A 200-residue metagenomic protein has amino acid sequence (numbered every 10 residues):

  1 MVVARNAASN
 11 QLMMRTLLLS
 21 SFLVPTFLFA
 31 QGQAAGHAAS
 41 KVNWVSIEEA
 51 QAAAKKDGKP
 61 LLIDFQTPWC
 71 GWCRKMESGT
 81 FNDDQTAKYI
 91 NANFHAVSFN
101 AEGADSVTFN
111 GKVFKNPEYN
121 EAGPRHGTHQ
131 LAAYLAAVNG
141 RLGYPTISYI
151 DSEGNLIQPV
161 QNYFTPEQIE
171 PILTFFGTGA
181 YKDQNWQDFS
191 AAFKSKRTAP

Functional and structural regions predicted by a protein language model:
M1-A35: Bacterial Sec-dependent N-terminal signal peptides
Q31-A39, K55, G140-R141, D151-P200: Non-globular targeting/processing and membrane-anchoring segments
N43-P60, I90: A short beta-strand-turn-helix
D57-G71, A96: Short active-site neighborhood of thiol/selenol oxidoreductases, capturing the structured segment around
T67-W72, T80, A101-S106, G154-L156 (+1 more regions): Solvent-exposed loop/turn segments at secondary-structure junctions within structured extracellular/periplasmic domains
G71-R74, S148: Cys/His/Pro-rich metal-binding microdomains
R74-Y89: Typically the conserved alpha-helix immediately C-terminal to a functionally engaged Cys/Sec in thioredoxin-like
Q85-T86, N91-L156, T174: Thioredoxin-like thiol-disulfide oxidoreductase module
